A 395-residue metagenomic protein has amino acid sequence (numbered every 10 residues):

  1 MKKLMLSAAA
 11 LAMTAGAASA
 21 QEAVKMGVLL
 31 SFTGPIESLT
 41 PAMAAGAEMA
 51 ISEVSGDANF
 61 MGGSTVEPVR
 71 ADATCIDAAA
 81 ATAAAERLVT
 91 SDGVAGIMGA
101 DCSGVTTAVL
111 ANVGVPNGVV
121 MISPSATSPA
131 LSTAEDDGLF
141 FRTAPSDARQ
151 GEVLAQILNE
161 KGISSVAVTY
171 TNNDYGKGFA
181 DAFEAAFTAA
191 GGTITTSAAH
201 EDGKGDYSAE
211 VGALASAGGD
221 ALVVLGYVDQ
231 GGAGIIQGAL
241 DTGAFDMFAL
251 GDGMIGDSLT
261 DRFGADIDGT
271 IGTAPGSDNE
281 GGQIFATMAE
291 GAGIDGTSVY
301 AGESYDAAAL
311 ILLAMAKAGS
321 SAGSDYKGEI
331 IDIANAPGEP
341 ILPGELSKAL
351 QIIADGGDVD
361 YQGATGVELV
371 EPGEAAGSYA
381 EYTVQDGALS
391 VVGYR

Functional and structural regions predicted by a protein language model:
K2-A10, A20-R395: Extracytosolic ligand-binding ectodomains
A15-A17: N-terminal signal peptide c-region/cleavage motif recognized by signal peptidases
